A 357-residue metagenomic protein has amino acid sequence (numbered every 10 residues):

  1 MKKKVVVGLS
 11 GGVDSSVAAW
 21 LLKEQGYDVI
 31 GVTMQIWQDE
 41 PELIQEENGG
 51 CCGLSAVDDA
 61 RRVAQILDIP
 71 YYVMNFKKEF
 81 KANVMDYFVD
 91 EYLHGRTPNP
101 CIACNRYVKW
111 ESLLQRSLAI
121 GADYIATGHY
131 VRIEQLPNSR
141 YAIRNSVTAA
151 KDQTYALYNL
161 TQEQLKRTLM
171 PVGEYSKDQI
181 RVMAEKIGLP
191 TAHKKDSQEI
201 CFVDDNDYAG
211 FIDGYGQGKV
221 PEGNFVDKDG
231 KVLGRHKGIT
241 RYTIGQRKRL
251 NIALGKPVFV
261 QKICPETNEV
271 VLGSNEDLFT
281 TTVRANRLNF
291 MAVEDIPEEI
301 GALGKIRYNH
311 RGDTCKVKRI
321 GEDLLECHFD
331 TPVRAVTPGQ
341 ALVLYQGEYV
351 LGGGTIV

Functional and structural regions predicted by a protein language model:
M1-Y158, L169, D178: ATP-dependent adenylation/nucleotidyltransferase module used to activate substrates
A126-P137, A142-V357: AMP-forming adenylation/ATP pyrophosphatase catalytic core
